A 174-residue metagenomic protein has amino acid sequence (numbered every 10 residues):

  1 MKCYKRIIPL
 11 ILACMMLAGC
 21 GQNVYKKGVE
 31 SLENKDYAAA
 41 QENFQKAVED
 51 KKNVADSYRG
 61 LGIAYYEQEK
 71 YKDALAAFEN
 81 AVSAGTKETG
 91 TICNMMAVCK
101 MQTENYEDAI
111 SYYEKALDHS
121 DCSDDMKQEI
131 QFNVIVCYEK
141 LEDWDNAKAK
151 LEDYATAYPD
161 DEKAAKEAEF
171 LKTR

Functional and structural regions predicted by a protein language model:
Q22-N23, D56, G90-T91, D125 (+2 more regions): Start-of-helix register in tetratricopeptide repeats
K52, T86-K87, D121, P159: Short coil turns that delineate tetratricopeptide repeat
G60-I63, E67, N94-M95, E129 (+2 more regions): Canonical tetratricopeptide repeat
